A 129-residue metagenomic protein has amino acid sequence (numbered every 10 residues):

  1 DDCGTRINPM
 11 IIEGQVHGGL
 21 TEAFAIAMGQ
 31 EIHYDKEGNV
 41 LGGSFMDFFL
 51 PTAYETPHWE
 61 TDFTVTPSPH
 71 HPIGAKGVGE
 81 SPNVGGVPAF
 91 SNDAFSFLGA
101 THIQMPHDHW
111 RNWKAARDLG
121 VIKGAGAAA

Functional and structural regions predicted by a protein language model:
D1-A129: C-terminal catalytic domains of large/alpha subunits in multi-subunit enzymes
